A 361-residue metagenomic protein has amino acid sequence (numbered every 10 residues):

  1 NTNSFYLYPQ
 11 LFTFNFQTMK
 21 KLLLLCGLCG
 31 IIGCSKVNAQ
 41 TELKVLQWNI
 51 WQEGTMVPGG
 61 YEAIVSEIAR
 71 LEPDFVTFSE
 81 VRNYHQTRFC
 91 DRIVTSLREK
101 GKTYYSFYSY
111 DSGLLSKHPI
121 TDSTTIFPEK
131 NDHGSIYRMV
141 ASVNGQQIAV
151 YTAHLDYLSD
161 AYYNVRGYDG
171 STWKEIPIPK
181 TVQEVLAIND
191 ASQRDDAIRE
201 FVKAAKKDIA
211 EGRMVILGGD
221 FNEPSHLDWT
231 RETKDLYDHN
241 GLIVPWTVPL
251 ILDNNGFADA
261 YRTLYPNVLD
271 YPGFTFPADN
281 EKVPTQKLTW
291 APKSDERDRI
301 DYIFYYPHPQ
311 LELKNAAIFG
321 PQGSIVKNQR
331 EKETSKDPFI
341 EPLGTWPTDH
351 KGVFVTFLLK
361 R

Functional and structural regions predicted by a protein language model:
N1-T18: Short, Lys/Arg-enriched N-terminal segments with co-localized hydrophobic residues within the first ~10-30 amino acids
N15, K20-K21, C34-E99, D298 (+2 more regions): N-terminal, active-site-proximal structural segment of metallo-dependent hydrolase catalytic domains
L22-I31: Sec-dependent N-terminal signal peptides
L43-I50, I64-T87, V150-A153, E184-E232 (+4 more regions): Active-site beta-strand/loop signature of hydrolases that rely on acidic residues for catalysis
E53-T55, N83-T87, H133-G134, L158-A161 (+3 more regions): Active-site environment of divalent metal-dependent phosphoester hydrolases
V57, F75, V81-D169, N315-I318: Structured beta-strand-rich core segments of catalytic domains in phosphoester-bond hydrolases
Y163-A191, E232: A solvent-exposed, charged loop/short amphipathic helix patch at secondary-structure junctions
K206-I216, N222-R361: Metal-dependent phosphoester-hydrolase catalytic domains
